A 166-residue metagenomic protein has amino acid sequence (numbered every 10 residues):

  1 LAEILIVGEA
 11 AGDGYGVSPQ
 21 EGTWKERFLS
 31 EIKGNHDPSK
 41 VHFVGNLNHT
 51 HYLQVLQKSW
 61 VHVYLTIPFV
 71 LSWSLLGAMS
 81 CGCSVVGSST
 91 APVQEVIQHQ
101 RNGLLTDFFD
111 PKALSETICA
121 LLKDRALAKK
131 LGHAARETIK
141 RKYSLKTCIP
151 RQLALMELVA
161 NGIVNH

Functional and structural regions predicted by a protein language model:
S18-N46, T50: Nucleotide-activated donor-binding/catalytic signature segment of Leloir-type glycosyltransferases, i.e., the conserved
N46, Q54-S59: Short alpha-helical donor nucleotide-sugar binding micro-motif in glycosyltransferases
L53, S72-S80, Q94-E95, R101: Short alpha-helical segment that forms part of, or immediately flanks, the ligand-binding pocket in carbohydrate-active
Q57-V70, C83: Acidic donor-binding loop of glycosyltransferase active sites
A78-M79, V86, L114: Short hydrophobic faces within alpha-helices
S84-G87, I97: Short hydrophobic beta-strand element within catalytic cores of glycosyltransferases and related nucleotide-activated
H99-Q100, L104-P111, A120-R125: Conserved acidic donor-binding segment of nucleotide-sugar-dependent glycosyltransferases
A113, A120, L127-R141, C148-A154 (+1 more regions): A short, well-ordered alpha-helix in the C-terminal region of glycosyltransferases
